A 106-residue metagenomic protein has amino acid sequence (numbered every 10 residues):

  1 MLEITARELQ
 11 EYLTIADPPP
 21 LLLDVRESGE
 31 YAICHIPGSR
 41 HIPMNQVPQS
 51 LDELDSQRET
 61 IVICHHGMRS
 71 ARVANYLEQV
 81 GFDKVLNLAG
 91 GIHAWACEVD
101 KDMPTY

Functional and structural regions predicted by a protein language model:
M1-L21, E27-E59, M68-Y106: Rhodanese-like catalytic fold shared by cysteine-dependent sulfurtransferases and DSP/PTP-type phosphatases
I63: Short, surface-exposed ligand- or partner-binding patches at beta-edge/loop junctions that are enriched in aromatics
